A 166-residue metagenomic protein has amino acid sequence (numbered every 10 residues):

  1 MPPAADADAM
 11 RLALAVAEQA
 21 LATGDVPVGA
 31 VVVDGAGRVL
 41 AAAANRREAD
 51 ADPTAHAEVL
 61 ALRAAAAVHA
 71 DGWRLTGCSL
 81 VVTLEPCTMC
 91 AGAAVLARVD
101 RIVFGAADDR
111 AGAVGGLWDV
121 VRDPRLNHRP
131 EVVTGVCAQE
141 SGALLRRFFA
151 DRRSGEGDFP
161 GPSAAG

Functional and structural regions predicted by a protein language model:
M1-T23, V39, M89-G166: Zinc-dependent deaminase
A13, G29, A61: Conserved hydrophobic/aromatic pocket- or pore-lining residues that grip, position, or stack substrates in active sites
V26-G29, C78: Short loop/turn microsegments at loop-to-beta-strand junctions
V28-G37: Short beta-strand scaffold segments in enzyme catalytic cores
A41, E58-A67: Glycine/small-residue-rich phosphate/adenosyl-binding loop
A41-R47: Short beta->alpha transition motifs characteristic of CBS
A49-L60: A short, polar/charged loop-to-alpha-helix boundary motif
G72-L84: Immediate flanking context of iron-sulfur cluster ligation sites
